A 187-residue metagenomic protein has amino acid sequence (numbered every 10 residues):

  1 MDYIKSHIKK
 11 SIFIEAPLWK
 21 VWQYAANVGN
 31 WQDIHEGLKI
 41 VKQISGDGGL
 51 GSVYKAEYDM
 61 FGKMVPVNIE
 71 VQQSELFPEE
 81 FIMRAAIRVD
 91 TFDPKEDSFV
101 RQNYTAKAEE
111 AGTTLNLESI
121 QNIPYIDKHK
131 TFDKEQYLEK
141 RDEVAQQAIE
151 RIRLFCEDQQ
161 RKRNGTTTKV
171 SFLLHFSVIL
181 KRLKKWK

Functional and structural regions predicted by a protein language model:
M1-L50, F176, L183-K187: Hydrophobic ligand-binding cavity/cleft-lining segments
D2-H7, Q32, I44, K55-Y58 (+6 more regions): Soluble, non-transmembrane catalytic domains of enzymes that act on hydrophobic metabolites at membranes
S11-E15, E57, E70, T105: Generic structural detector for well-ordered beta-strands
L18-W19, Q43-D47, Q72-E80, T105-L115 (+3 more regions): A short, structured loop/turn motif at beta-sheet edges
K20-A25, W31, Y54, V71 (+3 more regions): Hydrophobic pocket/interface hotspot
G62-T114, I120-N122: Hydrophobic-ligand binding "helix-grip"
D93, T114-N116, I120-K187: A conserved amphipathic terminal alpha-helix motif
